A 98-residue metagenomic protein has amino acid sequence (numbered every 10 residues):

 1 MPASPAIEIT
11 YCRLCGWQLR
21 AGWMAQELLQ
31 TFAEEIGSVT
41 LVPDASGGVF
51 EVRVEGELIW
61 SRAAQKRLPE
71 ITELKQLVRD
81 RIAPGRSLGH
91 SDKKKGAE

Functional and structural regions predicted by a protein language model:
M1-E98: Domain-level signature for proteins that mediate thiol-based redox and metal-cofactor handling
